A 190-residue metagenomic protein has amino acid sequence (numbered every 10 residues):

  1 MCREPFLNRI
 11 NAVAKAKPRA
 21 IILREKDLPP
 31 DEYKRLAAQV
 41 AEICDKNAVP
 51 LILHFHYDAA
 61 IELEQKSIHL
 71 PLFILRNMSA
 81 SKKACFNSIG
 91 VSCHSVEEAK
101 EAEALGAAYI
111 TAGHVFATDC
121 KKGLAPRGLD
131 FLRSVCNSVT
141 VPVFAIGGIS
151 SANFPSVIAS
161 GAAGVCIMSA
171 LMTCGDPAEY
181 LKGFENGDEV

Functional and structural regions predicted by a protein language model:
M1-L75, K83-Y109, L124, S134 (+4 more regions): Conserved N-terminal beta1-alpha1 strand-loop-helix module at the mouth
I74-M78, T118: A short, polar/charged loop-to-alpha-helix boundary motif
A112, A117-L124: Phosphate-binding beta-alpha-beta segment of Rossmann-like dinucleotide-binding domains, i.e., the NAD(P)
H114, I146-I149: C-terminal active-site rim and adjoining tail of enzyme catalytic domains
D119, C166-I167: Residue-level signal for pocket-adjacent positions within structured domains
G128-L129: Short alpha-helical segments enriched in small residues
A162-G164: Internal alpha/beta core interface subdomains
